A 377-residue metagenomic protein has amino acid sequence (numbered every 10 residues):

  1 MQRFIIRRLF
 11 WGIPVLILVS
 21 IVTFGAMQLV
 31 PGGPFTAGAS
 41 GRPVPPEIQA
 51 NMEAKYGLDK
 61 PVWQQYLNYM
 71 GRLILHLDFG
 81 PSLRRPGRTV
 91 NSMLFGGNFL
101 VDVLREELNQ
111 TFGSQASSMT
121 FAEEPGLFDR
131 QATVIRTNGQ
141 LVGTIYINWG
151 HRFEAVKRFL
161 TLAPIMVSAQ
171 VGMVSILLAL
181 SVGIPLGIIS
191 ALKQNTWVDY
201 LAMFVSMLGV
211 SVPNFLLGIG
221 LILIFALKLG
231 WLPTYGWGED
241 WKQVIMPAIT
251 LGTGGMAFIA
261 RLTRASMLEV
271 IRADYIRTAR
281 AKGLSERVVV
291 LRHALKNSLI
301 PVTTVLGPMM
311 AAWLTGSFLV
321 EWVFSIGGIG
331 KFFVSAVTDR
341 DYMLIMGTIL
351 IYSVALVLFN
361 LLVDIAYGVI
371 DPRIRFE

Functional and structural regions predicted by a protein language model:
Q2-R3, I165-V198, N214, L227 (+1 more regions): Alpha-helical transmembrane segments of integral membrane proteins, especially multi-pass inner/plasma-membrane
I6-L16: N-terminal signal-anchor/signal peptide hydrophobic helix marking the start of the first transmembrane segment
L9, I48, M52, D59-I74 (+8 more regions): Hydrophobic alpha-helical segments of integral membrane proteins, encompassing both true transmembrane helices
L16, S20, F24-L29, F215 (+3 more regions): Membrane-embedded alpha-helical segments of multi-pass transporters/permeases
L16-L67, S82-M93, L229-M246: Hydrophobic alpha-helical transmembrane segments of membrane transport/permease proteins and related membrane-embedded
V30, G209-V212, L314: Transmembrane helix irregularities
D59-L180: An internal, D/E-rich "acidic patch" concept
R136-V156, Y200-R261, A265: Membrane-water interface segments at transmembrane-helix boundaries in multipass membrane proteins
